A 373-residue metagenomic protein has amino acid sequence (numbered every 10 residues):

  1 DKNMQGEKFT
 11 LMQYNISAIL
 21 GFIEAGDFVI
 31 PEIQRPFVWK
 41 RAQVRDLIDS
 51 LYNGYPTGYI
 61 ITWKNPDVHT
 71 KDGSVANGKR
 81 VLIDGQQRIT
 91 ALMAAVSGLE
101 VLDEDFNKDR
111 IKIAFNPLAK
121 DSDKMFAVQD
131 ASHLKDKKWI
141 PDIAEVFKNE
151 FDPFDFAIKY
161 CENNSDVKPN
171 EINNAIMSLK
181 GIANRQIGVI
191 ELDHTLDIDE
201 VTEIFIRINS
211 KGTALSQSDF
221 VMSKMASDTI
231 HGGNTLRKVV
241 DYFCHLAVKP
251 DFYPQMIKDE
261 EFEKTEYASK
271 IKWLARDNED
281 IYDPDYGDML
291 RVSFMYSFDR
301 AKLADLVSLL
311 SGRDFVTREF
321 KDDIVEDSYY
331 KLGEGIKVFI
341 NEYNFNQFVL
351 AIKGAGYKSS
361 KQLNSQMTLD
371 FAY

Functional and structural regions predicted by a protein language model:
D1-N3: Short, Lys/Arg-enriched N-terminal segments with co-localized hydrophobic residues within the first ~10-30 amino acids
Q5-F294, L350, S359-L363, Y373: Basic- and aromatic-enriched surface patches that contact anionic nucleotides/nucleic acids
I271, N278-Y373: A cross-family structural signal marking well-folded subdomains
